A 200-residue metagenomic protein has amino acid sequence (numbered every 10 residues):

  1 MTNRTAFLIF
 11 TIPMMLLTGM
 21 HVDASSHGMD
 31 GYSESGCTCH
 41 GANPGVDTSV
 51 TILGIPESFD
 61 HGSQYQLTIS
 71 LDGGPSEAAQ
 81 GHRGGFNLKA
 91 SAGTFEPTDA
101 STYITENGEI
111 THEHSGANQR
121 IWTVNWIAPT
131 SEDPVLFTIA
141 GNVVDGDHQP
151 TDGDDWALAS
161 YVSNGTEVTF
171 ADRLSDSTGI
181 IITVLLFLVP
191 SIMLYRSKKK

Functional and structural regions predicted by a protein language model:
T2-F7, P13-I127, S131-T183, L194-K200: Sequence context surrounding c-type heme c attachment/ligation sites in exported
